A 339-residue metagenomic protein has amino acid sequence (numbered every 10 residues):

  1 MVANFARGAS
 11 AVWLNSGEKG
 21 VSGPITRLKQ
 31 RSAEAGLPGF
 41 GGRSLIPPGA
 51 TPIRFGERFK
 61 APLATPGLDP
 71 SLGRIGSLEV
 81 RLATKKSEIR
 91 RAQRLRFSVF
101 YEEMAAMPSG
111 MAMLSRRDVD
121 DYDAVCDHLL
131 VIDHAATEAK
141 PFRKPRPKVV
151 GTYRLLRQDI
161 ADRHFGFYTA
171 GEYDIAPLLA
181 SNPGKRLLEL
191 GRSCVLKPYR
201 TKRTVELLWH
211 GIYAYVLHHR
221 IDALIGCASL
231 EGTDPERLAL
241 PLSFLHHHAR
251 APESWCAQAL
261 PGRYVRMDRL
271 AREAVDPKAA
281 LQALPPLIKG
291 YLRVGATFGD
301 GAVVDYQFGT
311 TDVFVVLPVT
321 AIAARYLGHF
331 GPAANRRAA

Functional and structural regions predicted by a protein language model:
M1-F40: Intrinsically disordered, low-structural-confidence terminal and linker regions
K29-K86: Conserved N-terminal entry element of GNAT/NAT acetyltransferase domains
G76, V80-V125: An N-terminal domain-cap segment
L114-D120, K140-F142, I175-A180, G301-A302: Catalytic micro-motifs at enzyme active sites that drive phosphoryl/nucleotidyl and oxygen chemistry
V125-L178: Short, His- and charge-rich active-site/binding loops that engage polyanionic ligands
L155-T297, A302-T311, I322: Acyl-donor binding region in acyl/amide transferases
H218, A333-A339: Short, cationic low-complexity segments
A323, L327-G328: Long, contiguous binding/interaction regions
